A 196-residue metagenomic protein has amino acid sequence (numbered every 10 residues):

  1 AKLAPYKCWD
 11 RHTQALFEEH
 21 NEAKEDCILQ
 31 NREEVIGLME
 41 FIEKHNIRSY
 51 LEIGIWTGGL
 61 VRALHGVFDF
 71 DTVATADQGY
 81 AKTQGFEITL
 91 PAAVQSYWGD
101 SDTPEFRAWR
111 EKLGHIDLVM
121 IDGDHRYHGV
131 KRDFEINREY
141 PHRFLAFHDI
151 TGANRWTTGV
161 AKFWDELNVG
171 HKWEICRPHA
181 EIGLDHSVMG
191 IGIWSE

Functional and structural regions predicted by a protein language model:
A1-M120, D124-E196: A short alpha-helical cap/connector motif
